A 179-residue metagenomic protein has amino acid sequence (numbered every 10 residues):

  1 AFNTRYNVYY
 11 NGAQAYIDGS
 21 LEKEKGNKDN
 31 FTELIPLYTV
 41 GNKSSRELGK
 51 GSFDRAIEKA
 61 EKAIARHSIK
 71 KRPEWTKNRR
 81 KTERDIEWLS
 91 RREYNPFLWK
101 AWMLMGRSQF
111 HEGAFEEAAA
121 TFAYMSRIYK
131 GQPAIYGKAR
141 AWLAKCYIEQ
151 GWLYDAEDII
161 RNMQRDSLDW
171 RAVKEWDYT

Functional and structural regions predicted by a protein language model:
A1-T179: Acidic, polar-rich low-complexity tracts and alpha-helical solenoid repeat scaffolds
